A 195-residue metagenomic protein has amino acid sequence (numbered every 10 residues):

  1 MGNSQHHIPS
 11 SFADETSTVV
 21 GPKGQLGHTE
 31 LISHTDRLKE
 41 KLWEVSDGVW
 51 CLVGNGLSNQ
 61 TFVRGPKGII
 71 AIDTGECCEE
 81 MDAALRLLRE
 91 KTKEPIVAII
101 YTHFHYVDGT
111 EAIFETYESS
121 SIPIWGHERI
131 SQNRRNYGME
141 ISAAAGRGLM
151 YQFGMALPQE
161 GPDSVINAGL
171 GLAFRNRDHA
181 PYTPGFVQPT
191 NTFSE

Functional and structural regions predicted by a protein language model:
M1-K39: N-terminal pre-domain segments of enzymes
R37, K67-G68, E79-G126: Active-site metal-binding motif and surrounding structural segment of the metallo-beta-lactamase
K39-T92: Conserved beta-strand hairpin/beta-sheet module of binuclear metal-dependent hydrolase folds, prominently
S46, E118-S119, S194: Short, well-ordered coil/turn elements that cap or connect secondary structure elements
V53, E128, S194: Residues at the C-termini of beta-strands that transition into short coil/loop
G56-S58, E76-C78, F104-V107, I130-Q132: Solvent-exposed loop/turn segments at secondary-structure junctions within structured extracellular/periplasmic domains
V63, D82, T110-A112, R134-M139: Short, solvent-exposed loop/turn and secondary-structure capping segments
Q132-E195: Metallo-beta-lactamase
